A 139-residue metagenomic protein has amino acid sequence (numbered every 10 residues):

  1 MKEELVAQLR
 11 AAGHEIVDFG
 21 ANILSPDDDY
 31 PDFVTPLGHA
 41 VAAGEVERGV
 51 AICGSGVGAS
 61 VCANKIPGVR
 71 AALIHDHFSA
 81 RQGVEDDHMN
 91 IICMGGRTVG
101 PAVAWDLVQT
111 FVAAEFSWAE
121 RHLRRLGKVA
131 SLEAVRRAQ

Functional and structural regions predicted by a protein language model:
M1-I16: Glycine-rich phosphate/diphosphate-binding loop of Rossmann-like nucleotide-binding domains
L5-A7, V61-K65, W105: Short amphipathic alpha-helical segments
L9, H77-Q139: C-terminal binding/interaction regions
A12, I66-P67, D87: Short, structured coil segments at secondary-structure junctions
E15-P26: A short beta-strand-loop structural module common to alpha/beta enzyme folds
D29: N-terminal entry motif of extracellular EGF-like repeats
F33-L73: Helix-adjacent hinge/juxtasegments
